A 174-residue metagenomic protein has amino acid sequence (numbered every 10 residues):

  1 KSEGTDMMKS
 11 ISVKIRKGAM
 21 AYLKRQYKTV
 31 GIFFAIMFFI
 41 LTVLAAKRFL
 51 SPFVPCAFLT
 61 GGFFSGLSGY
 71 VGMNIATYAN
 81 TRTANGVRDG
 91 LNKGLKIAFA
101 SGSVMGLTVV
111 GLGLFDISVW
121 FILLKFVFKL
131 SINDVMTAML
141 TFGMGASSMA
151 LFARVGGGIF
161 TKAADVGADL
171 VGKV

Functional and structural regions predicted by a protein language model:
K1-V174: Hydrophobic, small-residue-rich transmembrane alpha-helices and their short perimembrane loops in multi-pass membrane
